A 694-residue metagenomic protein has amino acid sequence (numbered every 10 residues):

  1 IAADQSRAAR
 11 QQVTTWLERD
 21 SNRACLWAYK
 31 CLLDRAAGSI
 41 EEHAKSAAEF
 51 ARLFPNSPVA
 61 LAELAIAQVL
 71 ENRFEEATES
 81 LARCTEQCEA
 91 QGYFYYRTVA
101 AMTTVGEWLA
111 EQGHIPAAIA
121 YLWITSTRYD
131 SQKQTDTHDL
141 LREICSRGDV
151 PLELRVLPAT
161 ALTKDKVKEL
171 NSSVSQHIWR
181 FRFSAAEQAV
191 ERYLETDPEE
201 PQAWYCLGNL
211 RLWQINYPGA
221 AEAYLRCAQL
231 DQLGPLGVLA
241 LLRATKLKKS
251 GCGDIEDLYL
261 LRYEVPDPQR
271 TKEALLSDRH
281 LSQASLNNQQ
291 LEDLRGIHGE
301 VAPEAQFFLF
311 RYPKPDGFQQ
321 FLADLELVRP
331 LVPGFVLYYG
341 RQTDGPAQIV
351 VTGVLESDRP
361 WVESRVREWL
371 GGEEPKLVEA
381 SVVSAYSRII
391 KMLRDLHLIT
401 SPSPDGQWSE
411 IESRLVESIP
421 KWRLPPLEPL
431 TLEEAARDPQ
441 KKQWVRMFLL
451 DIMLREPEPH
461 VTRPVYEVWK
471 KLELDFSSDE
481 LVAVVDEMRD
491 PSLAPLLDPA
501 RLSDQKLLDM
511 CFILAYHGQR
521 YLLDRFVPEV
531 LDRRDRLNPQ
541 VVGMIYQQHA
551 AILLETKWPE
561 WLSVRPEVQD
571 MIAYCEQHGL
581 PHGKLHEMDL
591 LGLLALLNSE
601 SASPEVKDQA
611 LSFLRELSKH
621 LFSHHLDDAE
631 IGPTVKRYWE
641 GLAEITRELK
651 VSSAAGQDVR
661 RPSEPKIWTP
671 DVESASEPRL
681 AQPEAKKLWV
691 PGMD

Functional and structural regions predicted by a protein language model:
I1, Y29, E63-I66, R97-T104 (+10 more regions): "A position-specific structural signal for the A-helix of alpha-solenoid helical repeats
A3-D4, A37, E71, Q112 (+6 more regions): Structural motif corresponding to the intra-repeat A-B loop/turn of tetratricopeptide repeats
A9, H43, A77, A118 (+5 more regions): Single-residue signature of alpha-solenoid repeat helices
T15-R19, F50-L53, E86-Y96, S131-T135 (+6 more regions): Flexible helix-coil transition and linker loops at the boundaries of alpha-helical arrays
D34, Q68, L109, H177 (+4 more regions): Residue at a conserved register position within TPR or TPR-like alpha-solenoid repeats
L53, P58, A82-E89, A110-Q134 (+6 more regions): TPR/TPR-like (Sel1-like) alpha-helical repeat modules
L241-L331: Short Lys/Arg-enriched alpha/beta "domain-start" segment
